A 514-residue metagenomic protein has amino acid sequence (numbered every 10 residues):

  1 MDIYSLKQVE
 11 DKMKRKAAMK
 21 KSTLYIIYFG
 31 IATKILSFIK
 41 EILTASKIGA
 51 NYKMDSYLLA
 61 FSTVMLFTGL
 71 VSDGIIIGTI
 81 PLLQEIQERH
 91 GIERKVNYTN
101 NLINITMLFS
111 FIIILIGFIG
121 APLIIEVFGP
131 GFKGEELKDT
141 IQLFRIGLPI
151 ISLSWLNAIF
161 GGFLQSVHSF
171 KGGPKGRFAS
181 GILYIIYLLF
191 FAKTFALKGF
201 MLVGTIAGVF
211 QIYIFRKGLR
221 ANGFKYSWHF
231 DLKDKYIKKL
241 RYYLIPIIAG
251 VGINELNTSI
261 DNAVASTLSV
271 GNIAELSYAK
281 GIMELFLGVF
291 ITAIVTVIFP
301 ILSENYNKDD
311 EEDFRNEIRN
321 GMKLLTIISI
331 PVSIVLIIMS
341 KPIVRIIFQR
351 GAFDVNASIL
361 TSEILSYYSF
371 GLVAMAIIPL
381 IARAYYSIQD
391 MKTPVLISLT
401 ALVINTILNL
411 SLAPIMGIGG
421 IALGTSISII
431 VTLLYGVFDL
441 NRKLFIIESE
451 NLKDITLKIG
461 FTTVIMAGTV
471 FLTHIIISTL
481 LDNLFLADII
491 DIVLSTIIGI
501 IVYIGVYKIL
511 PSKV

Functional and structural regions predicted by a protein language model:
D2-E10, L472-V514: Membrane-proximal transmembrane or re-entrant/amphipathic helices at the cytosolic face
D2-M19, R216-N254, E312, R442-L457: Interhelical loop/hinge segments that connect adjacent transmembrane helices in multipass membrane
S22-A45, A207, Q211, F215-G218 (+6 more regions): Transmembrane helical elements of multi-pass membrane transporters/channels
D73-R89, T292-E311, R315-M322, A382: Helix-loop junctions and terminal segments of transmembrane helices in multi-pass membrane transport/translocation
I114-G134, I334-D354, L472-S478: Short membrane-interface helical motifs at transmembrane helix boundaries in multi-pass membrane transporters
F132-F160, D354-I381, V493: Alpha-helical transmembrane segments of multi-pass membrane proteins
L153-K175, F370-T400, S411, I415: Membrane-interface junctions at transmembrane-helix termini in multi-pass inner-membrane proteins
K171, G181-Y213, K392, T400-L434 (+2 more regions): Membrane-interface helix-loop junctions in multi-pass transport and translocation proteins
